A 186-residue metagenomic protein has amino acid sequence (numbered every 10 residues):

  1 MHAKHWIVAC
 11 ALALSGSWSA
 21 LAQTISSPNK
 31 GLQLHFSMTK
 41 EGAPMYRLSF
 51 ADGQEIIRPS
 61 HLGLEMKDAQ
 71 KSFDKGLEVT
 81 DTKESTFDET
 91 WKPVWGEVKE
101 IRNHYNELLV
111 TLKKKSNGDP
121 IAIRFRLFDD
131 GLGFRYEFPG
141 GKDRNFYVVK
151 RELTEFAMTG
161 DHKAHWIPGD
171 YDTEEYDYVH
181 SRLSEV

Functional and structural regions predicted by a protein language model:
M1-A3: N-terminal secretory signal peptides that target proteins for export/translocation
H5, Q23: Functionally constrained cores in energy, signaling, and assembly domains
V8-S17: Bacterial N-terminal signal peptides
T24-V186: N-terminal accessory beta-strand-rich subdomains and adjacent acidic, glycine-rich linkers that precede catalytic cores
